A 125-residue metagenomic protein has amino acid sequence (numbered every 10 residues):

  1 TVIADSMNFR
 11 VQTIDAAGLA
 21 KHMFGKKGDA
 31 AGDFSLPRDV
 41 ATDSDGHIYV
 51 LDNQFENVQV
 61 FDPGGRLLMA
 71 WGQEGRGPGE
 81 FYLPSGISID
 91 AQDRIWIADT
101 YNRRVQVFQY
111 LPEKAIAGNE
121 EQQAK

Functional and structural regions predicted by a protein language model:
T1-K125: Eukaryotic scaffold repeat domains enriched in small/polar residues
